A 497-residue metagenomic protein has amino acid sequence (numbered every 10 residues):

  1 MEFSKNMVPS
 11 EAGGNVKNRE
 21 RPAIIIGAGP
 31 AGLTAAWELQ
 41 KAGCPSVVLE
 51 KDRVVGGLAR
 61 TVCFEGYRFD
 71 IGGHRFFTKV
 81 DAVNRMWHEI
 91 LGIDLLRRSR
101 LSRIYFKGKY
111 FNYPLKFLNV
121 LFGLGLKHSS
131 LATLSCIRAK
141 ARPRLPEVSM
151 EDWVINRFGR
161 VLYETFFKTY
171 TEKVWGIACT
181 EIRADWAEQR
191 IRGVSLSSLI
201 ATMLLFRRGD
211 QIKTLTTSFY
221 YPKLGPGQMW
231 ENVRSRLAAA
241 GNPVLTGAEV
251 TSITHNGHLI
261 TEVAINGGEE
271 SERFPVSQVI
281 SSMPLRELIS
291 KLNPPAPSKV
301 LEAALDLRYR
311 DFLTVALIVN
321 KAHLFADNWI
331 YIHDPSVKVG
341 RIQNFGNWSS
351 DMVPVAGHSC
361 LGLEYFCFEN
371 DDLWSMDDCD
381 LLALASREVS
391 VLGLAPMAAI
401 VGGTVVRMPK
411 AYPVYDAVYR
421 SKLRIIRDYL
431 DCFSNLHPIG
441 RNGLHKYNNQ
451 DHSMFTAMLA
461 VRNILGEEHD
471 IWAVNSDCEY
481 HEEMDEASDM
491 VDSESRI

Functional and structural regions predicted by a protein language model:
F3, G13, P409, D416-I497: C-terminal lid/capping helical subdomain adjacent to the catalytic/cofactor pocket in oxidative enzymes
R21-V48: N-terminal Rossmann-like FAD-binding beta1-loop-alpha1 element of flavoenzymes
Q40-C63: Glycine-rich FAD pyrophosphate-binding loop
A42, A248-A395, V406, R420 (+2 more regions): Mid-domain catalytic core of redox enzymes that form a hydrophobic substrate pocket/lid adjacent to a catalytic redox
E65-R142: Dinucleotide-binding Rossmann-like beta1-alpha1 core, especially the glycine-rich loop that anchors the ADP
A82-S99, R103-Y113, R157-E164, R236-T246 (+1 more regions): Feature captures the FAD/FMN-dependent oxidoreductase FAD-binding
V120, G125, S130-I253, P275: Active-site/ligand-binding neighborhood in enzyme catalytic cores
R144, S277, S281-L288, W374-L381 (+2 more regions): Conserved mid-domain beta->alpha element of the FAD-binding
